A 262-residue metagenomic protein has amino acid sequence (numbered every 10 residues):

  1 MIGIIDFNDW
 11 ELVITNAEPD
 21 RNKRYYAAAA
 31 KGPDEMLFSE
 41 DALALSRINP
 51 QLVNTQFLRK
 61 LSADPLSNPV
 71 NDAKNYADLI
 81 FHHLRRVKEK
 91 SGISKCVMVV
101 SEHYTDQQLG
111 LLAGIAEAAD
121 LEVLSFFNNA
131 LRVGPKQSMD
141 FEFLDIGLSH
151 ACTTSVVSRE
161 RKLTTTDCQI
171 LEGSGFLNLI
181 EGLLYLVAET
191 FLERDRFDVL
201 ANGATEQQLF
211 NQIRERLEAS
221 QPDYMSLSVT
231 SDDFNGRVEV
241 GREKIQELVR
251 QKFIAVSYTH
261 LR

Functional and structural regions predicted by a protein language model:
M1-P65, G114-V133, G182: Early-domain small/polar-rich strand-loop-helix modules and first-structured segments of the mature chain
M1-R21, K136-T165: Gly/Thr-rich phosphate-binding beta-strand-loop-beta motif of the actin/hexokinase/Hsp70
D41-P69, Q212-E239: Short, compositionally biased "basic patch" segments
K60-D64, R86-G114: Short beta-strand-loop/turn "lid" adjacent to the catalytic site in phosphate-handling enzymes
S67-N75, G236-K252: Glycine-rich phosphate-binding "P-loop"
N129-D140, D145, F176-G182, L186 (+2 more regions): Glycine-rich phosphate-binding/hydrolytic loop that grips phosphoryl groups
S158-K244: Phosphate-binding glycine-rich/basic clefts of nucleotide- and phosphate-handling proteins, predominantly
T259-H260: Conserved small/polar residues in nucleotide/adenosyl-binding loops
